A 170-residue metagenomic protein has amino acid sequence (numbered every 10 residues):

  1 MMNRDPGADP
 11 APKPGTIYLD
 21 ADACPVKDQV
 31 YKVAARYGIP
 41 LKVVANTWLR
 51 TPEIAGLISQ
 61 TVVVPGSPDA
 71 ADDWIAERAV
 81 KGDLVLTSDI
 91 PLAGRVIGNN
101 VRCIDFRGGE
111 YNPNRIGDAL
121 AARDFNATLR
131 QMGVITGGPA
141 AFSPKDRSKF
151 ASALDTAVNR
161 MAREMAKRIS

Functional and structural regions predicted by a protein language model:
M2-S170: Nuclease catalytic cores that cleave nucleic-acid phosphodiester bonds, predominantly acidic two-metal-ion
